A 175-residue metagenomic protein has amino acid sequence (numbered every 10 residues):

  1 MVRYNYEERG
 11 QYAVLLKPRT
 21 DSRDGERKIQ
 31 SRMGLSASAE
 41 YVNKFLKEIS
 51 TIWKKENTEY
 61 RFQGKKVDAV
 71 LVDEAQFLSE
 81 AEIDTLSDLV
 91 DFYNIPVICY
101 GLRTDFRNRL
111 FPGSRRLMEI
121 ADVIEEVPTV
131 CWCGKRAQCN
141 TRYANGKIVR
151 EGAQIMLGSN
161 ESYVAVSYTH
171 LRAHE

Functional and structural regions predicted by a protein language model:
M1-W53, F106-P112, S162: Conserved P-loop
E74: Walker B catalytic acidic pair
F77-L78: Residues immediately C-terminal
I83-Y93: Short, conserved "post-DEAD/DEAH" coupling segment immediately C-terminal to helicase motif II within the SF2/RecA-like
D91-P112: Sensor-1/coupling segment of RecA-like P-loop NTPase cores
R115-P128: A short helix-turn-beta junction within AAA+ P-loop NTPase domains corresponding to the substrate/partner-engaging
C131-I155: Short recognition patches in nucleic-acid-associated and regulatory proteins
T169-E175: Conserved small/polar residues in nucleotide/adenosyl-binding loops
